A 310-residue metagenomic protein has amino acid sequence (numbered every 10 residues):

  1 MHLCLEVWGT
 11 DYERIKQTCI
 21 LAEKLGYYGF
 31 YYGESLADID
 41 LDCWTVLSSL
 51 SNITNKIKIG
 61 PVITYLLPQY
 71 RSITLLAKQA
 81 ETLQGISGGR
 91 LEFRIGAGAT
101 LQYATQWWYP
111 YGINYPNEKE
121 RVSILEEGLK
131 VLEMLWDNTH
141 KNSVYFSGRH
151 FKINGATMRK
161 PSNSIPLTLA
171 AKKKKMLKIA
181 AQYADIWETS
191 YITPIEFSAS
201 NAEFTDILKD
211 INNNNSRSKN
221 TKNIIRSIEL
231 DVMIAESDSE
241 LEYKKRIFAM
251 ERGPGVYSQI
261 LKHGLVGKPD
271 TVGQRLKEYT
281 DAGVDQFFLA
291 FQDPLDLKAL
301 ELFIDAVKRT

Functional and structural regions predicted by a protein language model:
M1-T310: Active-site-adjacent structural elements that line small-molecule/cofactor binding pockets in enzymes
